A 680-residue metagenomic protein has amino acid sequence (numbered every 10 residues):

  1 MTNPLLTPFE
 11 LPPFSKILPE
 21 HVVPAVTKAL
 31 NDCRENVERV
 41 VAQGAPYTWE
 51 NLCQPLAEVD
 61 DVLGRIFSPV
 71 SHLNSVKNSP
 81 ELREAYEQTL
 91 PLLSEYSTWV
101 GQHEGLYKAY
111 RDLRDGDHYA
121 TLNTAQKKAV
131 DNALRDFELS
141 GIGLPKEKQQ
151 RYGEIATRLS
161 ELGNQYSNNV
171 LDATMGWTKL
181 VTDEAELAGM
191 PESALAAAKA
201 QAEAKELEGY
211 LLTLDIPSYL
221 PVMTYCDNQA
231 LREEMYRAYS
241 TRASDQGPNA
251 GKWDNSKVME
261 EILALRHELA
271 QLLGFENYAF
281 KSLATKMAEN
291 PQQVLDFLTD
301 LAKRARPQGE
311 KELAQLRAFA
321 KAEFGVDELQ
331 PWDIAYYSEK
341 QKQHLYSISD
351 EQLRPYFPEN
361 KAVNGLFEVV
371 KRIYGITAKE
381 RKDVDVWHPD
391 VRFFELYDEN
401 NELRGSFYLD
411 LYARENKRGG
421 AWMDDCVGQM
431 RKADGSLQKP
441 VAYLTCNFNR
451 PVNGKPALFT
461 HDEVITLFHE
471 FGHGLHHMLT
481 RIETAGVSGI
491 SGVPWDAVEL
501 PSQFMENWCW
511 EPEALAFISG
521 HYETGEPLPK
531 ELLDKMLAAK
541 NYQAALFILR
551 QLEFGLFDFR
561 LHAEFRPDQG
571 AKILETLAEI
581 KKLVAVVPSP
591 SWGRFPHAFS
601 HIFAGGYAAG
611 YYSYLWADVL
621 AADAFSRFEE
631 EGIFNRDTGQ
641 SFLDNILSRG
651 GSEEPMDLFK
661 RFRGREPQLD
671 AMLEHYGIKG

Functional and structural regions predicted by a protein language model:
M1-M190, F628: N-terminal helix-rich structural modules
M1-P24, K28, G189, A197 (+12 more regions): C-terminal, non-catalytic "cap/extension" segments appended to globular domains
T7-H21, V70-T89, D112-E154, T213-K257 (+5 more regions): Short His/Asp/Glu-rich catalytic/ion-coordination signatures at enzyme active sites or charged loops
V40-C53, V76-P80, N249-K252, K281 (+2 more regions): Short, surface-exposed loop/turn segments at secondary-structure junctions
V62-H72, R135, R237, I334-K342 (+2 more regions): Short, hydrophobic/amphipathic alpha-helical patches that form generic packing surfaces within helical domains
A125, A129, R158-E161, N168 (+9 more regions): Active-site-proximal, well-structured secondary-structure segments within enzyme catalytic domains
P217-Y219, L269, E399-N401, L411-R414 (+5 more regions): Short, glycine-/Ser/Thr-/acidic-enriched flexible segments
N449-L467: Short pre-active-site segment immediately N-terminal to the catalytic Zn-binding motif
